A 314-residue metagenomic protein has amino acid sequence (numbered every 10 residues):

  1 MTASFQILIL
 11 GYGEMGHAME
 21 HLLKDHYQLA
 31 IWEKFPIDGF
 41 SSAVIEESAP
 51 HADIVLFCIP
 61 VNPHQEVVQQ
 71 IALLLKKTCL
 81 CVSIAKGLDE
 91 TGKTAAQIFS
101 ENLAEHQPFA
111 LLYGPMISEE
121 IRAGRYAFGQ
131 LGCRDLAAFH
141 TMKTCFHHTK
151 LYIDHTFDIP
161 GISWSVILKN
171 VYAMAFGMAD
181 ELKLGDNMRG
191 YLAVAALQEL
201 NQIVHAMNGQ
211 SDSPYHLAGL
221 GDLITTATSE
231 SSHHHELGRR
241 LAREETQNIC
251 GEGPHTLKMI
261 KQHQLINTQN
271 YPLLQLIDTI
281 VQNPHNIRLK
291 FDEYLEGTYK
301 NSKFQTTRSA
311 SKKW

Functional and structural regions predicted by a protein language model:
M1-I54: NAD(P)+-binding Rossmann beta1-loop-alpha1 motif at the extreme N-terminus of oxidoreductases
S4, F176-G177, H205-W314: NAD(P)-dependent Rossmann-like dehydrogenase/reductase catalytic/cofactor-binding core
L10, E14, A18, N62 (+12 more regions): Conserved active-site and cofactor/substrate-binding residues in soluble primary-metabolism enzymes
Y12, G16-M19, E47-R125, M142: Rossmann-like NAD(P)(H) cofactor-binding subdomain of soluble oxidoreductases
P36-S41, E90-G92, A138-F139: Short, charged/polar "capping" segments at the starts of alpha-helices and the immediately preceding loops
P50-H51, L168, L220: Alpha-helix C-terminal capping/helix-to-coil transition sites in glycosyltransferase folds
P63, Q70, L74, I98 (+2 more regions): Internal alpha-helical scaffold of NAD(P)-dependent oxidoreductase catalytic cores
